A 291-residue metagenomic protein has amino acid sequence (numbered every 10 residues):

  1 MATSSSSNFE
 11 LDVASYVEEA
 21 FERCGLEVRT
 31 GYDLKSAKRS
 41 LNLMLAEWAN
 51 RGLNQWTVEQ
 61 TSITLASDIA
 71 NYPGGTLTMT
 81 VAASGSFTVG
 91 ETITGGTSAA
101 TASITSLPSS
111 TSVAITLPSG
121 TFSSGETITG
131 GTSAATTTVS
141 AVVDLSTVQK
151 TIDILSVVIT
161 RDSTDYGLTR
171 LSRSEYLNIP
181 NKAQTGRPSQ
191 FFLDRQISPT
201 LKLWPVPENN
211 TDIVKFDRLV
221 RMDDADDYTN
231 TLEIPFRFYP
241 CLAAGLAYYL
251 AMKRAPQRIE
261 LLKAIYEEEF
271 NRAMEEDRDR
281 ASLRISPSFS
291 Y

Functional and structural regions predicted by a protein language model:
M1-T76, T138-Y291: Glycine-enriched, solvent-exposed interface loops adjoining structured elements
G52-V142: Autoprocessing Asn-cyclization modules and mimics
